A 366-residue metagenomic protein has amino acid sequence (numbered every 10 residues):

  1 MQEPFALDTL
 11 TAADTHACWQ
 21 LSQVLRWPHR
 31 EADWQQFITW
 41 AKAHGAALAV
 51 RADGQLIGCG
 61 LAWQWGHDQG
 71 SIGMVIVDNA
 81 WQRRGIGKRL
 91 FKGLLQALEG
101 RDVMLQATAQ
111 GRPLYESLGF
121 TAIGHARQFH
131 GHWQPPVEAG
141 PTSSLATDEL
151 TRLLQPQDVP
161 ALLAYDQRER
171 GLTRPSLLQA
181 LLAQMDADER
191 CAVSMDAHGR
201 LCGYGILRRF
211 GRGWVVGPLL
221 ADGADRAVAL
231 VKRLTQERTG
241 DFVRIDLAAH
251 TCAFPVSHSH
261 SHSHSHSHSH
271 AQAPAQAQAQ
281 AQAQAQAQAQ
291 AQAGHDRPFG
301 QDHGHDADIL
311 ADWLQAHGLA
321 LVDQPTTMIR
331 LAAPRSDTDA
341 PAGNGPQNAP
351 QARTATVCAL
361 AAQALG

Functional and structural regions predicted by a protein language model:
Q2, T11-S22, V137, Q155-R168 (+1 more regions): A short, well-structured alpha-helix characteristic of acyl/acetyltransferase catalytic modules
T15-L61, Q167-C191: Active-site rim helix/loop that mediates acceptor-substrate recognition in acyltransferases
A49, Q55-Q64, G70-I76, G199-R209 (+1 more regions): Conserved beta-strand in the GNAT
I72, A97-A109, T239-H250, P298-H303 (+1 more regions): Conserved GNAT acetyl-CoA-binding A-motif
V77, R83-Q96, E116-S117, A224-Q236: Conserved acetyl-CoA-binding loop-helix of GNAT-fold acetyltransferases
L118-V137, P218, D246-H260, H295-G366: Active-site/acyl-donor-binding loops of N-acyltransferases
F120-P218, A224-D225: Amide-forming acyltransferase catalytic core, primarily the GNAT-like/NAT-type and related acyltransferase folds
H258-Q292: Long, low-complexity Q/N-rich tracts
